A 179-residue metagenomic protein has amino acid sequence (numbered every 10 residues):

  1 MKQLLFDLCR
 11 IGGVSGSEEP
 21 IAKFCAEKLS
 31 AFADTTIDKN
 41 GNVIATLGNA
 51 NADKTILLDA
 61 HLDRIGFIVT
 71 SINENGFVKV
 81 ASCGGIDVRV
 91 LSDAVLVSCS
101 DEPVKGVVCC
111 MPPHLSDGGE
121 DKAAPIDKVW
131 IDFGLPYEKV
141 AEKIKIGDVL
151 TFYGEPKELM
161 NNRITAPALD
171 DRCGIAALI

Functional and structural regions predicted by a protein language model:
M1-I179: N-terminal hydrophobic/helix-forming segments and targeting peptides
